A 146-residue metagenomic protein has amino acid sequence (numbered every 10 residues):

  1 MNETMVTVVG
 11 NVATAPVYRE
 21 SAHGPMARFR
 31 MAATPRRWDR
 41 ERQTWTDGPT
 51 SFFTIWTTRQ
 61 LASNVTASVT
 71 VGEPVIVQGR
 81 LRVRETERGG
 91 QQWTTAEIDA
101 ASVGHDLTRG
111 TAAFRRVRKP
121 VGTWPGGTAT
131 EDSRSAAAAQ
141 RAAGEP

Functional and structural regions predicted by a protein language model:
M1-N2, R19-H23, R42-W45, H105-P146: Acidic, gly/ser/pro-rich intrinsically disordered tails
N2-T4, V17-R28, S68-V69, V83-T94: Single-stranded nucleic-acid-binding OB-fold domains
V8-A13, M31, V71-R82, A100: OB-fold and OB-like beta-barrel modules that bind single-stranded nucleic acids
V8-D47, Q92: Core FKBP-type peptidyl-prolyl cis-trans isomerase
R42-S68: A beta-strand/beta-hairpin structural motif
T58-G89: Beta-rich strand-turn-strand
R82, R88-G110: OB-fold/S1-family single-stranded nucleic acid-binding modules
